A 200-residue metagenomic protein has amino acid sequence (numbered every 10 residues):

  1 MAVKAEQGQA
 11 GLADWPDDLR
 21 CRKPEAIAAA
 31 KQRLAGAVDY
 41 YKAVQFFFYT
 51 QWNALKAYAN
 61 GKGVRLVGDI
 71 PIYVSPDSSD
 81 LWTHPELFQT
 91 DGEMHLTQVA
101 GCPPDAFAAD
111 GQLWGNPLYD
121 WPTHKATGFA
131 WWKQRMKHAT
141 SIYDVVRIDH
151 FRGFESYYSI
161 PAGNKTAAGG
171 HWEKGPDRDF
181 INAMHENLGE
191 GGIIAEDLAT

Functional and structural regions predicted by a protein language model:
M1-Y49, Y73-T200: Alpha-amylase-like alpha-glycosidases and glucanotransferases acting on alpha-linked glucans and related
Y41, Q45-Y73: Conserved, well-ordered alpha-helix/loop/beta-strand core segments that scaffold catalytic motifs
